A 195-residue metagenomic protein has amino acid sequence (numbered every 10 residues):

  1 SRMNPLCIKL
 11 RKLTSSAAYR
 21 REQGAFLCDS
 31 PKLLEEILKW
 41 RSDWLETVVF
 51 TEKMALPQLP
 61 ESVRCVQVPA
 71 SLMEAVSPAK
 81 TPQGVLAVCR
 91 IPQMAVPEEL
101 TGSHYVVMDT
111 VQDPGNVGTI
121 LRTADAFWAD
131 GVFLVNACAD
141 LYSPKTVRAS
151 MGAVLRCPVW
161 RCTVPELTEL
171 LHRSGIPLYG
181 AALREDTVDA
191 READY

Functional and structural regions predicted by a protein language model:
S1-M54, C138-A139: Boundary-proximal intrinsically disordered activation/regulatory segments immediately upstream of a helical core
E22-A25, W44-T47, S62-V63, G131-V132 (+1 more regions): Short active-site oxyanion
E36-I37, A75, N116, T146 (+1 more regions): Phosphate- and divalent-cation-binding pockets in alpha/beta enzyme and binding domains that engage nucleotide-derived
A55-L56, A70-V76, P165-E169, D186-T187: A short acidic, often aromatic-flanked loop/helix-cap motif at beta-alpha or helix-coil junctions that lines enzyme
A55-S62, V96-E99: Short loop/helix-cap segments at secondary-structure boundaries that form the rim of catalytic
P60-S71, S103, T187, E192-Y195: Active-site regions of enzymes building and remodeling cell-envelope glycoconjugates
V63-R90: Glycine/small-residue-rich loop that forms an oxyanion/phosphate-binding "nest" at active or ligand-binding sites
Q93, E98-D186: RNA substrate-binding interface of SAM-dependent RNA methyltransferases
